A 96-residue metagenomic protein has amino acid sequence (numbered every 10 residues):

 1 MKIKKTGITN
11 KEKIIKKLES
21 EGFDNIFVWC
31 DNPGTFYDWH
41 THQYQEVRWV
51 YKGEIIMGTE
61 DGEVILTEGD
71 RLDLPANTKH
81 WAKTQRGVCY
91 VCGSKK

Functional and structural regions predicted by a protein language model:
M1-W29, D38: A short, N-terminal "cap"/entry segment at the start of jelly-roll beta-barrel domains of the cupin/DSBH fold
K17, F36-H42, G58, K83-T84: Short histidine-centered beta-strand/loop micro-motifs that create catalytic or ligand/metal-coordination sites
T41-I56: Short, conserved beta-strand element in jelly-roll/cupin
Y51-K52, E68, R86: A cytosolic small-molecule/anion-sensing beta-strand core signal
E60-N77: Short acidic-glycine-tyrosine-enriched beta hairpin
A76-K96: Ligand-binding loop in jelly-roll beta-barrel domains
